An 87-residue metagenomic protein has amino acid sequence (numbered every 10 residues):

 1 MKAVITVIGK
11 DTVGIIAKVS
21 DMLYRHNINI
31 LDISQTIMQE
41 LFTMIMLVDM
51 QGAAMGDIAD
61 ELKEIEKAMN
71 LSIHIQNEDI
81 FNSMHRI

Functional and structural regions predicted by a protein language model:
M1-I87: A conserved regulatory-domain signal marking ACT and ACT-like small-molecule sensing domains and adjacent regulatory
